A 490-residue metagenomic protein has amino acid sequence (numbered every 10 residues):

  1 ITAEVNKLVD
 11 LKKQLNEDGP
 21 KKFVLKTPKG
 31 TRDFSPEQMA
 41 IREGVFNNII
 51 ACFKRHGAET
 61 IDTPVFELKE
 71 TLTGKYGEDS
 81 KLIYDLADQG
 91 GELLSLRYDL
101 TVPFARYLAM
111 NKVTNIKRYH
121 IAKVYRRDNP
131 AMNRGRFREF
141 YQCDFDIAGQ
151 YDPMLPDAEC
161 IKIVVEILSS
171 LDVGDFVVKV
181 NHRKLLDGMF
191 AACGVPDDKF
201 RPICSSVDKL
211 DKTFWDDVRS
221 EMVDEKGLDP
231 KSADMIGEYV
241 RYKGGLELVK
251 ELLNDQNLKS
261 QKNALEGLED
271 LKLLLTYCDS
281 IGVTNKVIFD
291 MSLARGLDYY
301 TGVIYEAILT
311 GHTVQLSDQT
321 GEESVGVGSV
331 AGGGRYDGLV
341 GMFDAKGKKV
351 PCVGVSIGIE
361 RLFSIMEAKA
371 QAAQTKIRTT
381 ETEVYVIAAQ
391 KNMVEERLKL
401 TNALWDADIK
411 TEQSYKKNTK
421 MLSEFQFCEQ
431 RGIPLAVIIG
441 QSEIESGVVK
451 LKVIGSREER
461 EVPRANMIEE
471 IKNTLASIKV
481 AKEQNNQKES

Functional and structural regions predicted by a protein language model:
I1-M39, A87, P196: Auxiliary tRNA-acceptor-end handling modules of aminoacyl-tRNA synthetases
L11-D18, Q38-H56, E67-E70, L100-K112 (+4 more regions): Positively charged, Gly/Ser-enriched RNA/tRNA-binding surfaces
L15-P20, L25-G30, I61-L94, P130: Polyanion/phosphate-binding surface patch
V65, V177-H182: Short, glycine/acidic-rich hinge or "gate" loops at secondary-structure transitions that mediate conformational
K81-G91, G194-V218, L309, T313: Acidic, His- and aromatic-enriched active-site or binding-groove loops in soluble protein domains that engage sugars
S169, G188, G194-D198: Retroelement reverse transcriptase polymerase core
H182-F190: Short, highly charged C-terminal tails/helix-capping segments
